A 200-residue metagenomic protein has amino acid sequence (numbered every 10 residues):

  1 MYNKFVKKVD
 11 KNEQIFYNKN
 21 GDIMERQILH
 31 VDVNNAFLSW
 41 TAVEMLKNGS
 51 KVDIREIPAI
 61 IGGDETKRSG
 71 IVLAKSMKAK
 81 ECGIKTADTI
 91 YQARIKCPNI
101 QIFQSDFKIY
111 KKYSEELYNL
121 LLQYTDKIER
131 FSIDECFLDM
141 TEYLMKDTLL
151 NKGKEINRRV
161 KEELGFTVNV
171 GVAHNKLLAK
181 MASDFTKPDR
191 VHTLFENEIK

Functional and structural regions predicted by a protein language model:
Y2-K7, K11-K200: Gly/Gly-Pro- and Ser/Thr-rich, intrinsically disordered tail segments characteristic of DNA damage-repair and tolerance
